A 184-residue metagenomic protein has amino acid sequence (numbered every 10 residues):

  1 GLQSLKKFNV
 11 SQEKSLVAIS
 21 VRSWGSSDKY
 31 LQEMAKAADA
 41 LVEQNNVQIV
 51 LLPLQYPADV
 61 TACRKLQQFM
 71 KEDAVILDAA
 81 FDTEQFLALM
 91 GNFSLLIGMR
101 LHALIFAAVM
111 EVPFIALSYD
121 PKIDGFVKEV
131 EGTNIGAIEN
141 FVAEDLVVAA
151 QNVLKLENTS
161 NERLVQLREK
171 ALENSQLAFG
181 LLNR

Functional and structural regions predicted by a protein language model:
G1-R184: Active-site anion-handling motifs in enzyme catalytic cores
